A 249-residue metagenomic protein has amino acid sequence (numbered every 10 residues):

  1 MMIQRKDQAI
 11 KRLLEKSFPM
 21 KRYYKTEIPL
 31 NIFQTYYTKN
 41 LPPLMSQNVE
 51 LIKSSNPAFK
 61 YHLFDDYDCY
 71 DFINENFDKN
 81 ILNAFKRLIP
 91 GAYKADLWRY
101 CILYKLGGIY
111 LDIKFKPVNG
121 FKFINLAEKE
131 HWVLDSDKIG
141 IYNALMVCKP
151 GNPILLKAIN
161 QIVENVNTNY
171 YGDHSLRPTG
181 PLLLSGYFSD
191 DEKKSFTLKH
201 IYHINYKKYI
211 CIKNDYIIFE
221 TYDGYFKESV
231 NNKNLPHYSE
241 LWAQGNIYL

Functional and structural regions predicted by a protein language model:
M1-A95, L111-L249: Glycosyltransferase-associated regions of secretory-pathway enzymes, highlighting luminal stem/catalytic domains
D96-G108: Small-residue hinge/turn detector
